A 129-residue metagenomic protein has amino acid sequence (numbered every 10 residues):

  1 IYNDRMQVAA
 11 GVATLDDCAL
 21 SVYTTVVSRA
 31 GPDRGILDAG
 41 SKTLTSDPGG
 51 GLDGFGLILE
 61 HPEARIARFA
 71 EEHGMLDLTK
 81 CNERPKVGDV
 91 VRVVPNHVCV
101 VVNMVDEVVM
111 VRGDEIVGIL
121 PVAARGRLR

Functional and structural regions predicted by a protein language model:
I1-R129: Active-site anion/phosphate-binding pocket segments in diverse small-molecule metabolic enzymes
